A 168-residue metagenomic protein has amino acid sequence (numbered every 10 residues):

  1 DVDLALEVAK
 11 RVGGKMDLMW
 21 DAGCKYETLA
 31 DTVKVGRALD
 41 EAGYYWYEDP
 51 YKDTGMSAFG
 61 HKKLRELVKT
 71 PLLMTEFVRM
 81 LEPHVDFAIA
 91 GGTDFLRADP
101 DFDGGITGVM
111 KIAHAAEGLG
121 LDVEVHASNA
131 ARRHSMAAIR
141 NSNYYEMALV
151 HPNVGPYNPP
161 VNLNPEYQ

Functional and structural regions predicted by a protein language model:
D1-R65: Metal-dependent enolase-superfamily TIM-barrel catalytic cores that perform enediolate-based chemistry
R37, G43, T54-Q168: Shared catalytic-loop signature of beta/alpha-barrel
